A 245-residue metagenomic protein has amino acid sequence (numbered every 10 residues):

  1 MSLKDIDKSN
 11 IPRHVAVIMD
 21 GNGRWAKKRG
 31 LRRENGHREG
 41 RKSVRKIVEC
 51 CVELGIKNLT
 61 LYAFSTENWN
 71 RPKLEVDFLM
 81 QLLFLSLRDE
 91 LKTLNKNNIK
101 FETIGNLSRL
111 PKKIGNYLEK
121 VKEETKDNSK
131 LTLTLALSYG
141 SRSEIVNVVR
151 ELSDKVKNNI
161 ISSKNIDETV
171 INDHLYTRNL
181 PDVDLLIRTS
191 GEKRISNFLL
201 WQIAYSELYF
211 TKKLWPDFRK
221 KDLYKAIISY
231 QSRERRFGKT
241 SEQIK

Functional and structural regions predicted by a protein language model:
M1-K245: Flexible, compositionally biased loop and terminal segments
